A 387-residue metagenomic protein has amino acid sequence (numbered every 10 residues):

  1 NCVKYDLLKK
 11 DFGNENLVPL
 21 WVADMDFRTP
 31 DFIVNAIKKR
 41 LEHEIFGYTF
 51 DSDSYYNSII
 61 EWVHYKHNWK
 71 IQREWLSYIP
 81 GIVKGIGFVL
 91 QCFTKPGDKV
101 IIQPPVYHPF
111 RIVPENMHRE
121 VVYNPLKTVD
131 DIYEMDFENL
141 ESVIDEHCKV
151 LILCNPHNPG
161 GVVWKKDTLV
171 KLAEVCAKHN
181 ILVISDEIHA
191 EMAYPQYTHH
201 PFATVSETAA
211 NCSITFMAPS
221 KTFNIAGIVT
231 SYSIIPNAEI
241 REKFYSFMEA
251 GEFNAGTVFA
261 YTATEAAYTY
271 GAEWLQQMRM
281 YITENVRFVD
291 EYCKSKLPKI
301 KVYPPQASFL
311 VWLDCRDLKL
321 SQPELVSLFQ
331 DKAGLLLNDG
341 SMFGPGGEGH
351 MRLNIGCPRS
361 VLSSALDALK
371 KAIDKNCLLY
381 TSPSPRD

Functional and structural regions predicted by a protein language model:
N1-G81, F88, A267-Y270, N376: N-terminal small-domain helix-loop-helix segment of the aminotransferase-like
F46-E174, E191-P195, H199-T204, T208: Conserved core of the PLP fold type I
M117, K178-H179, A209, A333: Helix C-cap/helix->beta junction micro-motif
V205-K243: Active-site PLP attachment segment
E242-M248, A267-D290: Structural signature of PLP-dependent enzymes
E265, I282-D290, V302-C315: Conserved glycine-rich beta-strand-loop-beta hairpin in the small C-terminal domain of fold type I
I300-K301, L310-R352, R359-D367: Conserved C-terminal alpha-helix-loop-beta "cap" of PLP-dependent enzymes that closes/shapes the active-site mouth
Y380-D387: Conserved small/polar residues in nucleotide/adenosyl-binding loops
